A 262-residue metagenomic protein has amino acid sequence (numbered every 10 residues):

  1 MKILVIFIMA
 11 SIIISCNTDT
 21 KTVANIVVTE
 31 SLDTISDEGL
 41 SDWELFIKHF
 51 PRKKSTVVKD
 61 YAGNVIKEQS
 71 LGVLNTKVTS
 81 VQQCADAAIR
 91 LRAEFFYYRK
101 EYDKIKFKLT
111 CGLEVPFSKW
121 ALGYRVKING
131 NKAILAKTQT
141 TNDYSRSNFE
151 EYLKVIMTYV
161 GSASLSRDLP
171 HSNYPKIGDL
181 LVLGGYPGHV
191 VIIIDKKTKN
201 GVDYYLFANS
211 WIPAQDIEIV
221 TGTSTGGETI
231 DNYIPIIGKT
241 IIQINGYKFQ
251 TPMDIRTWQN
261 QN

Functional and structural regions predicted by a protein language model:
M1-F7: Sec-dependent signal peptide recognition, specifically the positively charged N-region followed immediately by
I12-S15: C-terminal motif of bacterial Sec signal peptides marking the signal peptidase cleavage site
N17-Q82: Cationic-aromatic interfacial patches
V81-P170: Extracellular-facing segments of soluble proteins and assemblies that are Gly/Ser/Thr-biased and enriched in aromatics
Y97-E101, V190, K199-D203, Q215-E218: Substrate-binding/catalytic groove segments of enzymes that remodel or degrade extracellular structural polymers
D143-D203: ...with weaker cross-activation on analogous glycine-rich loops/strands in unrelated enzymes
L206-N262: Low-complexity, Gly/Ser/Thr/Pro-rich intrinsically disordered linker/tail segments
